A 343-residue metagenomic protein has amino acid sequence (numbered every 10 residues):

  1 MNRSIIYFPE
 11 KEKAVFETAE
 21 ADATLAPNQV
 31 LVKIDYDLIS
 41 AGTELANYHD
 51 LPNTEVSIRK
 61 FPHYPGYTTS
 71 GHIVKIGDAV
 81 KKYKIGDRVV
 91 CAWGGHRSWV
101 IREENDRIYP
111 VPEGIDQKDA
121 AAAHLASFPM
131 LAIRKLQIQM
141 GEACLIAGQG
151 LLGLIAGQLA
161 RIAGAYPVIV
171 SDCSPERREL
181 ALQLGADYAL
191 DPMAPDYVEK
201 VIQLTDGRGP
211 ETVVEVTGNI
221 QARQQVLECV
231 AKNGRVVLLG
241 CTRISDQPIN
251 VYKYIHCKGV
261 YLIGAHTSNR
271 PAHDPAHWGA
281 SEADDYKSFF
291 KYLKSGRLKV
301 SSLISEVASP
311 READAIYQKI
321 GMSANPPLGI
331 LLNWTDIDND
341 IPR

Functional and structural regions predicted by a protein language model:
D22-I39, L51-G95: Glycine-rich beta-strand-centered segment in the early N-terminal region that forms part of a ligand/cofactor-binding
A41, W93-N105: A structural motif shared across PLP-dependent enzymes of the aminotransferase-like
D116-P195, E199: Mid-domain Rossmann-like dinucleotide-binding core that forms the NAD(H)/NADP(H) cofactor-binding site
L184-I263: Glycine-rich cofactor phosphate-binding loops and adjacent beta1-alpha1 units of small-molecule cofactor enzyme domains
G207, V237, I244, P248 (+3 more regions): C-terminal capping/lid region of NAD(P)-dependent oxidoreductase domains
N250-I304, A315: C-terminal substrate-binding/catalytic core of Rossmann-like NAD(P)-dependent dehydrogenases/reductases
